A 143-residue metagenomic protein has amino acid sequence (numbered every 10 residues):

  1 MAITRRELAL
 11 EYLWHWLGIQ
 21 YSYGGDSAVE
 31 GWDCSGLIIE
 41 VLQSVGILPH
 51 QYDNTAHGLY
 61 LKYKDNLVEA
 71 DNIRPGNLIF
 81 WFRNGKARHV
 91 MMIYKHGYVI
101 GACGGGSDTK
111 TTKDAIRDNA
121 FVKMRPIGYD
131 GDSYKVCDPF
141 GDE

Functional and structural regions predicted by a protein language model:
M1-I3, N77-F80: Short, structured coil/loop segments at alpha-helix boundaries
I3, L8, S22, Y60-L61 (+2 more regions): Aromatic- and glycine-rich peptidoglycan recognition patches
E7-L17: Surface-exposed, glycine-biased beta-strand/turn segments
H15, I19-P75, W81-N84, T109-K123: Catalytic cysteine-centered active-site loop
F80-W81, G101: A generic structural signal for residues embedded in beta-strands
